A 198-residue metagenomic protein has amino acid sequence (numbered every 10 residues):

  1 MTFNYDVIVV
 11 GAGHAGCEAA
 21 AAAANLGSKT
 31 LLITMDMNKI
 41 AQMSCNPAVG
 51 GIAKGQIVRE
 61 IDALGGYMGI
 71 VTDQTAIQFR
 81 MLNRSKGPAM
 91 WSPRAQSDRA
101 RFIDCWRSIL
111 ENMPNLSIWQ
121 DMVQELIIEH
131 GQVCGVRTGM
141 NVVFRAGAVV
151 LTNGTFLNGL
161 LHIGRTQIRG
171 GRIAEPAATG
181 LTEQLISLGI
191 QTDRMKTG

Functional and structural regions predicted by a protein language model:
T2-A15: Beta1/beta-strand and adjacent pyrophosphate-binding region of the FAD-binding site in flavoprotein oxidoreductases
F3-Y5, G139-A148: Core beta-strand elements of the Rossmann-like FAD/NAD(P) dinucleotide-binding domain in flavoenzyme oxidoreductases
A21-E129, M140, A148, T152-R172 (+2 more regions): Conserved N-terminal/central alpha/beta ligand/cofactor-binding core
H130-V136: Short, hydrophobic/aromatic-rich segments at coil-to-beta transitions
